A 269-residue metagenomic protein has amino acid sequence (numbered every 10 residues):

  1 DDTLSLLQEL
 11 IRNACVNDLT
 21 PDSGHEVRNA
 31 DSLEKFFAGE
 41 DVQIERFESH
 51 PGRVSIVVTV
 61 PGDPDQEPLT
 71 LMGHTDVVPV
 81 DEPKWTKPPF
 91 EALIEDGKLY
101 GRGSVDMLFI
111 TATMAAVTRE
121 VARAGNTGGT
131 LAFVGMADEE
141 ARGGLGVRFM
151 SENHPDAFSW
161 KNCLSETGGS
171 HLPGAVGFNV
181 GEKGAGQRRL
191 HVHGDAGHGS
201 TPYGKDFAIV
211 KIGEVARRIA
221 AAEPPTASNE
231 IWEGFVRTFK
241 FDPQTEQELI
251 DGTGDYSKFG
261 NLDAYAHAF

Functional and structural regions predicted by a protein language model:
D1-R102, V121-L131: Acidic/His- and Gly-rich active-site-bordering loop/insert found across diverse amide/peptide-bond hydrolases
Q8, E34, A112-A115, R119 (+2 more regions): Predominant activation on well-ordered alpha-helical scaffold segments within soluble catalytic domains
R12, A38, R123, E152-D156 (+2 more regions): Generic secondary-structure signature for well-ordered alpha-helical cores
R46-E48, E139, F178-K183, H267-F269: Short Gly/Pro-enriched turn/cap motifs at secondary-structure boundaries
H50, G73-T75, D96, M136 (+2 more regions): Fold-independent oxyanion-binding glycine-rich loops and adjacent beta-strand/coil segments at enzyme active sites
L99, V105-G181: Acidic/histidine-rich catalytic neighborhood of metal-dependent amide-processing enzymes
P155-A157, G169-H171, V180-G181, G199-F269: Acidic-enriched catalytic cores of C-N bond-cleaving enzymes acting on peptides and small amides
G186-S200: The feature captures the short pre-catalytic strand/loop hairpin that immediately precedes and shapes the active-site
